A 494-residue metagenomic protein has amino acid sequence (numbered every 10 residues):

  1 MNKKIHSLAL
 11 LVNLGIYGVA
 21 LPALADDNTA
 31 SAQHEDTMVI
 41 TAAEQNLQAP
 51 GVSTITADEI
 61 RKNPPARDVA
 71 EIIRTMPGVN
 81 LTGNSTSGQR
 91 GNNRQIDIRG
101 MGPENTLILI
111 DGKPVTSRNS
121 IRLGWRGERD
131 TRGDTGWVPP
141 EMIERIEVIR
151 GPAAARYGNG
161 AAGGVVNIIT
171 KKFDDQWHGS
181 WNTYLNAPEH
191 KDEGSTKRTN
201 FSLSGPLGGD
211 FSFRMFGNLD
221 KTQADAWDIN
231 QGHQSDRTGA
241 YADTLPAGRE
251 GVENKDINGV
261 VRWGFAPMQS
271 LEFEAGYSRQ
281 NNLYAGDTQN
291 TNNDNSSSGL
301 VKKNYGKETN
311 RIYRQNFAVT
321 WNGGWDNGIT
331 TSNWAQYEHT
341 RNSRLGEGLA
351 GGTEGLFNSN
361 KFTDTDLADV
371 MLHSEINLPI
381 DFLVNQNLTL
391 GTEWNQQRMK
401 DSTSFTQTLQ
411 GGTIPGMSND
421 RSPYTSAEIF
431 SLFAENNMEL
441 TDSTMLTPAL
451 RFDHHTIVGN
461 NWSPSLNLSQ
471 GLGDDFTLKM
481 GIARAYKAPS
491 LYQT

Functional and structural regions predicted by a protein language model:
M1-T29: Cleavable N-terminal targeting peptides that direct proteins into the secretory/outer-membrane pathway or into
H34-A66, A70, Q95, N119-E128: N-terminal periplasmic "start-of-domain" segments of outer-membrane beta-barrel proteins
A70-R118: Extracytoplasmic beta-strand/coil segments of soluble accessory domains associated with Gram-negative outer-membrane
D130-N182: A beta-strand signature from Gram-negative outer-membrane beta-barrel systems, especially the internal plug domain
D175-N304: Periplasmic-side early beta-strands and strand-to-turn transitions of outer-membrane beta-barrels
G179-A187, M445-H455, W462, M480: Transmembrane beta-strand segments that form the barrel wall of outer-membrane beta-barrel proteins
R262-Q280, G306-V458, S469-G473: Face-selective signature of the C-terminal outer-membrane beta-barrel domain
N281, T456-V458, Q470, D474-T494: Surface-exposed extracellular loop regions of Gram-negative outer-membrane beta-barrel proteins, predominantly
